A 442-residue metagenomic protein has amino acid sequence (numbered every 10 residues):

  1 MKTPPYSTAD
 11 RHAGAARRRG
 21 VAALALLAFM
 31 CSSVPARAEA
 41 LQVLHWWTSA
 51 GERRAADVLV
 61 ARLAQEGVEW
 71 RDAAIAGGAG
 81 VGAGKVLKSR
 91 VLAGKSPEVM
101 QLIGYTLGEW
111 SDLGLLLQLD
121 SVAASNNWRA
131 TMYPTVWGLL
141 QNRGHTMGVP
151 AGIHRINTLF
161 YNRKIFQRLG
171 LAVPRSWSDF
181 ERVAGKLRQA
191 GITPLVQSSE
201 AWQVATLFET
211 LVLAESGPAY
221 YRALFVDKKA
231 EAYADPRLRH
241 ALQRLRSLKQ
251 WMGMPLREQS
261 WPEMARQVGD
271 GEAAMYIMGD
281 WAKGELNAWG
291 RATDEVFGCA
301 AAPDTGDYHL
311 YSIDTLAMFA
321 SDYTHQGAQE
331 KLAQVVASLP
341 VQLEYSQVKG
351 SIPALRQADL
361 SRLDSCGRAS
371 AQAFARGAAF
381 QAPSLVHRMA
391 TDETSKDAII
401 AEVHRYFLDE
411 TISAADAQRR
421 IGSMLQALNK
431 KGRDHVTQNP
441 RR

Functional and structural regions predicted by a protein language model:
K2, V34-E109, N126, V173 (+3 more regions): Conserved N-terminal structural module of periplasmic/extracytoplasmic solute-binding proteins
E39, A61, Q65-E66, R168 (+3 more regions): Extracytoplasmic/periplasmic substrate-recognition and gating elements
W46, L207, Q243-T324, R441: Extracytoplasmic/periplasmic substrate-binding proteins
S89-R90, S96-E98, R129-R163, T193-P194 (+2 more regions): A structural signal for short loop-to-beta-strand junctions that line the ligand-binding cleft of periplasmic/secreted
G104-N157, E181, L207-E209: Hinge/lid segment of periplasmic solute-binding proteins
R143, E295-A300, Q347-A401, R405 (+1 more regions): Long, aromatic- and glycine/proline-rich binding clefts that accommodate carbohydrate-like moieties
T146-A151, N157, E181-A230, A273: Extracytoplasmic/periplasmic solute-binding protein
A184-K186, V226-E258: Glycine-centered hinge/linker elements that transmit conformational signals in sensory and ligand-binding systems
